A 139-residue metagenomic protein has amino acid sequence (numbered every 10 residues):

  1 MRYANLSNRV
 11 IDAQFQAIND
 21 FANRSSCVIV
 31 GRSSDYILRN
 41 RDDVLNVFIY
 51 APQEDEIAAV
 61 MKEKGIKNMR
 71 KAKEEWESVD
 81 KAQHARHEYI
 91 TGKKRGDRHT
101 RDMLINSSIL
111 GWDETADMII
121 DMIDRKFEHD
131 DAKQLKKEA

Functional and structural regions predicted by a protein language model:
M1-S26: ATP-dependent small-molecule kinase phosphotransfer cores that center on conserved nucleotide phosphate-binding segments
F15, W112-I120: Short, amphipathic alpha-helical "lid/cap" segments that border enzyme active or binding sites
F21, S34-R41: RNA pseudouridine synthases
S34-Y36, A51-E56, I109-G111: Conserved nucleotide-binding/hydrolysis micro-motifs of P-loop NTPases
N40-E63, R70-S78: Conserved phosphate-donor/acceptor-positioning beta-strand/loop module used by diverse small-molecule
N68-D113: Small-molecule kinase domains that catalyze NTP-dependent phosphoryl transfer to phosphate-bearing small molecules
K126-A139: C-terminal helical "lid" subdomain and adjoining coupling/linker elements of P-loop NTPases
